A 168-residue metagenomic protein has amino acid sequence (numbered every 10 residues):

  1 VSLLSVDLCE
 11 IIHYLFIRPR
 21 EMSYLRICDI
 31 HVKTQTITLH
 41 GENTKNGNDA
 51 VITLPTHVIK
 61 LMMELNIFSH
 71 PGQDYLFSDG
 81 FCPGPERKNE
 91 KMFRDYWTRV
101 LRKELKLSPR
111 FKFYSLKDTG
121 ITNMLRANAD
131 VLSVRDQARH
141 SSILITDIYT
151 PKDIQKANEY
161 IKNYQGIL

Functional and structural regions predicted by a protein language model:
V1-P19, S23, K45: Basic, Lys/Arg- and aromatic-enriched nucleic-acid-binding interface segment
L4-V6, S108-A127: Short basic/aromatic active-site micro-motif
L8, P19, D118, V131 (+1 more regions): Helix-turn-helix DNA-binding elements, focusing on the entry/boundary residues of the two helices that contact DNA
I11-I12, L25, N123-M124, D136-Q137: Short alpha-helical segment immediately N-terminal to, or the first helix within, an HTH/HTH-like DNA-binding domain
R20, K33-V58, F68, D79-P83: Basic, Lys/Arg-rich DNA-contacting stretches centered on the C-terminal catalytic core of tyrosine recombinase systems
D29-T34, S108-P109, A129-I148: Short, polar N-cap/turn motifs at the start of nucleic acid-interacting alpha helices
G41-T44, A138-N163: Catalytic-site neighborhood detector that most strongly recognizes the C-terminal catalytic loop/helix of tyrosine
P55-S108: Active-site/catalytic core of tyrosine-dependent DNA strand-transfer enzymes
